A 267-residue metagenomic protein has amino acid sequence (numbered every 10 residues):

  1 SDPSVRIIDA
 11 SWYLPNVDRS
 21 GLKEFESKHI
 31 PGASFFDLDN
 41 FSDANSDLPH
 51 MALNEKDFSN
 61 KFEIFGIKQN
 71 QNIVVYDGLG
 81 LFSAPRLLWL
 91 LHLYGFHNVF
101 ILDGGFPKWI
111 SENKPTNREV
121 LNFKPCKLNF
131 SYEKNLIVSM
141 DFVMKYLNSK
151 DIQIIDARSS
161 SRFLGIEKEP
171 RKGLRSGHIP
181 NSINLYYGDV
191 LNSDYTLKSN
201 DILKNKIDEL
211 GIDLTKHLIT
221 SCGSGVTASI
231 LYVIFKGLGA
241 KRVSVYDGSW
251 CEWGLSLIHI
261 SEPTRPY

Functional and structural regions predicted by a protein language model:
S1-K23, P31, L81, D103-R175: Flexible, polar/low-complexity N-terminal or interdomain linker segments that lie immediately upstream of folded
N16, S42-D47: Helix-boundary/low-complexity linker signature
N45-Q69, Y187-H217: Helix-loop module immediately N-terminal to the HCX5R catalytic loop in PTP-like cysteine phosphatase domains
S46-Y146, S224-S249: Thiolate-centered catalytic microenvironments shared by cysteine-dependent enzyme domains
I154-N200, K206: A mid-sequence, solvent-exposed acidic-amphipathic segment
W253: Active-site-adjacent helical/loop segments in soluble small-molecule enzymes
I258-Y267: Single conserved hydrophobic/aromatic residue that forms the stacking wall/gate of nucleotide- or nucleobase-binding
